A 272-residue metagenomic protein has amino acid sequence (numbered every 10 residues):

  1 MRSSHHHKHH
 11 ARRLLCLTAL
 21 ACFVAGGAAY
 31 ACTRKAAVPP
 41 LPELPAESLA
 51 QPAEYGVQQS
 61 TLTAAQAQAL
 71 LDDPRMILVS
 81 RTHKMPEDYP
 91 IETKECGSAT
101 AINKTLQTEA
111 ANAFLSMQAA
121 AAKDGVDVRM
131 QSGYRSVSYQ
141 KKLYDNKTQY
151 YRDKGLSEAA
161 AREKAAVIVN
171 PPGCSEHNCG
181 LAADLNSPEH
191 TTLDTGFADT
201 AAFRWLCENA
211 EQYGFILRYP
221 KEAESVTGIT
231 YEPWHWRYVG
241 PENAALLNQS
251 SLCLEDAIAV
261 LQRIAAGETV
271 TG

Functional and structural regions predicted by a protein language model:
R2-G272: Extracytoplasmic cell-surface/polysaccharide-interacting catalytic and binding patches
